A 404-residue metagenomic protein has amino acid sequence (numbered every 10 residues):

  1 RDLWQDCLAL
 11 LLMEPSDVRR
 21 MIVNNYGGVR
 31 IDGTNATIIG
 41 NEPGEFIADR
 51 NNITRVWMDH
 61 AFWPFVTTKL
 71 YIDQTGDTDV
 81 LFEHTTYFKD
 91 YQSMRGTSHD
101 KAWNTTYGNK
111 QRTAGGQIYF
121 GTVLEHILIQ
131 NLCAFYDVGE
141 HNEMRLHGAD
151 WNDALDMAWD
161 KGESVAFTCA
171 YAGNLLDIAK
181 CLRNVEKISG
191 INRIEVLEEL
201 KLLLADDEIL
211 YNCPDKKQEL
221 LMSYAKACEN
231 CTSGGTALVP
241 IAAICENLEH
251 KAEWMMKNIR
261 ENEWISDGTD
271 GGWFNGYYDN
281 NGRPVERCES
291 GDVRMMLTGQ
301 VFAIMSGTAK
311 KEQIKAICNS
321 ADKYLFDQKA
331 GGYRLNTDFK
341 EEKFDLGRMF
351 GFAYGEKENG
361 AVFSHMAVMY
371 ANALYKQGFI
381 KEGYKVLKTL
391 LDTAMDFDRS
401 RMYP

Functional and structural regions predicted by a protein language model:
R1-P404: Acidic, mature catalytic/reactive cores of soluble proteins
